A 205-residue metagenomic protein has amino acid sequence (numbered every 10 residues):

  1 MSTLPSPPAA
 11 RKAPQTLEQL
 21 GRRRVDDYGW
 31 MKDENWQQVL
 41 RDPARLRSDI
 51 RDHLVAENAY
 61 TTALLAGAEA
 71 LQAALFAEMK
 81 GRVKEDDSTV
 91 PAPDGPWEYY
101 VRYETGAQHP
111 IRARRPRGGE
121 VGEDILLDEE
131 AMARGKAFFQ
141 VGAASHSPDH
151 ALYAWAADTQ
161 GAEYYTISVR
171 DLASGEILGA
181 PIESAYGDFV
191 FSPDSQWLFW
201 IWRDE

Functional and structural regions predicted by a protein language model:
M1-E205: Beta-propeller folds
